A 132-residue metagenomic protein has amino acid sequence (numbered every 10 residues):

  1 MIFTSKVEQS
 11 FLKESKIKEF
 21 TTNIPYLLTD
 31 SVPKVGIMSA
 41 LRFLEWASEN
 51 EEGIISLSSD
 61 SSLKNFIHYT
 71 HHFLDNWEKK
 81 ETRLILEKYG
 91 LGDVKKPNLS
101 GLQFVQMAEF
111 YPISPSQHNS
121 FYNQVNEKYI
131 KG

Functional and structural regions predicted by a protein language model:
M1-L27, K34, L84-G132: Ligand-binding beta-strand-loop-alpha-helix segment within the catalytic cores of soluble metabolic enzymes
T29-R42: A short, flexible low-complexity segment enriched in Lys/Arg and Gly/Pro that occurs in N-terminal basic tails
S39-G53: Glycine-rich phosphate/diphosphate-binding loops that line cofactor/substrate pockets in enzymes
E52-I55, T82: Active-site pocket-lining segments that scaffold enzyme catalytic pockets across diverse folds
S56-S62: Glycine-rich beta-strand-to-loop/alpha-helix junction loops that act as flexible
S62-N65, Y111-P112: Short, active-site-adjacent cap segments at secondary-structure transitions
K64-E81: Glycine-rich loop at the start of a catalytic domain that most often binds anionic cofactors/ligands
